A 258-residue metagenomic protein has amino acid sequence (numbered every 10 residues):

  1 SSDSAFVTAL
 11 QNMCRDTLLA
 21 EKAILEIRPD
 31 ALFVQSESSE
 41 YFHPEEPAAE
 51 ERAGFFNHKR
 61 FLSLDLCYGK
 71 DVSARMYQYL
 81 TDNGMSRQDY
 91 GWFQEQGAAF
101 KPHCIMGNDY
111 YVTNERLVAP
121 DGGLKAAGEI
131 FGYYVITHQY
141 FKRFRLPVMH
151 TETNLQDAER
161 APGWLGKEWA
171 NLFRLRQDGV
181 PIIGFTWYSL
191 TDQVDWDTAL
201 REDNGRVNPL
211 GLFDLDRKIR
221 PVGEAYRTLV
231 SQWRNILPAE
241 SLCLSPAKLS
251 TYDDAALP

Functional and structural regions predicted by a protein language model:
S1-A161, A170-P258: Active-site region of glycoside hydrolase catalytic domains
W164-G166: Short low-complexity, flexible loop/linker segments enriched in glycine and/or proline with clustered acidic
